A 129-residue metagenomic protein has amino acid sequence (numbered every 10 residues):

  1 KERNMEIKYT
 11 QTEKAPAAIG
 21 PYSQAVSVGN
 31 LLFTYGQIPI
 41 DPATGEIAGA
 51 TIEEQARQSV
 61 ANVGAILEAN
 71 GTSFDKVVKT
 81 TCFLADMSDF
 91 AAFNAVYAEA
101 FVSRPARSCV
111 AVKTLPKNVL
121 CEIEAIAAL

Functional and structural regions predicted by a protein language model:
K1-N4: Short, Lys/Arg-enriched N-terminal segments with co-localized hydrophobic residues within the first ~10-30 amino acids
E6-L129: Short, polar/acidic, helix-capping and beta-turn segments at strand->helix junctions that line the mouths
